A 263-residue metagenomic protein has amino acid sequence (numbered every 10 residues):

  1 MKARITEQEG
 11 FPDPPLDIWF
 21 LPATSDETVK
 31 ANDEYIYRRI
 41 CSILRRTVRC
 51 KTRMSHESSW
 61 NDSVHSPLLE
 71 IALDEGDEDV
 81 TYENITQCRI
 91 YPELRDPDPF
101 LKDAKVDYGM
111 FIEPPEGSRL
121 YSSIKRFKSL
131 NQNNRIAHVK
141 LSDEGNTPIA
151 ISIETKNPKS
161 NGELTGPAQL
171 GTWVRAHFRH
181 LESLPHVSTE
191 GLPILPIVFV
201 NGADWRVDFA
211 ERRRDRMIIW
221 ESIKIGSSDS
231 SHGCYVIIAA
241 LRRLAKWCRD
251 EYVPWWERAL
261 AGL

Functional and structural regions predicted by a protein language model:
M1-I149, N157-S160, R213-L263: Charge-rich, low-complexity intrinsically disordered linkers/tails that border or connect globular domains
S59, D103-K105, N146-A150, A168 (+2 more regions): Eukaryote-biased feature marking scaffold/signaling PDZ-domain proteins and nuclear chromatin regulators
N61-V64, G166, L170: Short, highly selective alpha-helical patches that border small-molecule cofactor pockets in redox/cofactor-processing
E163-P167, H177-D215: Nucleic-acid nuclease catalytic cores
Q169-H177, L241: Short amphipathic C-terminal alpha-helix that caps PH/PH-like domains
